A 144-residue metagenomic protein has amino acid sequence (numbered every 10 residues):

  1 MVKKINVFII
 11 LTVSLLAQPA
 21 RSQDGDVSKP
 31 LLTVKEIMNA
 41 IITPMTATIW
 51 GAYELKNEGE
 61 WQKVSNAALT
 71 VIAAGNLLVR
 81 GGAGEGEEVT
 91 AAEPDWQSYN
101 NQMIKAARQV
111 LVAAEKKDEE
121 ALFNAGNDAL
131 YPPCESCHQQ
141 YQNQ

Functional and structural regions predicted by a protein language model:
M1-I9: Bacterial N-terminal signal peptides that target proteins for export
V13-A17: Hydrophobic core
Q18-S22: Sec/Tat signal peptide C-region and signal peptidase I cleavage site
Q23-Q144: Sequence context surrounding c-type heme c attachment/ligation sites in exported
